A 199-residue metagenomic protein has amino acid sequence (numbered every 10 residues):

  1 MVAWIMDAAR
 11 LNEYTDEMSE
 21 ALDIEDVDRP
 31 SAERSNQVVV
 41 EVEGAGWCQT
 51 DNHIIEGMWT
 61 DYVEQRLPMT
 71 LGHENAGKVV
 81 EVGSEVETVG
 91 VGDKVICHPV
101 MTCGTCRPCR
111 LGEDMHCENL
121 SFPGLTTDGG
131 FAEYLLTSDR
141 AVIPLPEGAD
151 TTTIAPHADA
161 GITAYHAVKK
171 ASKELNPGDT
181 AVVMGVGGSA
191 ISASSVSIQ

Functional and structural regions predicted by a protein language model:
M1-R10: Short structural boundary motif marking the start of a folded domain
M18-D28: Short glycine/threonine/proline-enriched tight-turn/helix- or strand-capping micro-motif at secondary-structure
D28-G46, W59-R107, A141, P146-A149: Glycine-rich beta-strand-centered segment in the early N-terminal region that forms part of a ligand/cofactor-binding
T50-E56: Cytochrome P450 core scaffold surrounding the K-helix E-X-X-R motif and the conserved "meander" helix-loop region
D51, G77-V79, G92, C106 (+4 more regions): Buried hydrophobic positions in well-ordered alpha/beta secondary-structure cores of metabolic enzymes
P99-I143, E147: Cysteine-cluster motifs in flexible loop/terminal segments that predominantly coordinate metals
E147-Q199: Mid-domain Rossmann-like dinucleotide-binding core that forms the NAD(H)/NADP(H) cofactor-binding site
